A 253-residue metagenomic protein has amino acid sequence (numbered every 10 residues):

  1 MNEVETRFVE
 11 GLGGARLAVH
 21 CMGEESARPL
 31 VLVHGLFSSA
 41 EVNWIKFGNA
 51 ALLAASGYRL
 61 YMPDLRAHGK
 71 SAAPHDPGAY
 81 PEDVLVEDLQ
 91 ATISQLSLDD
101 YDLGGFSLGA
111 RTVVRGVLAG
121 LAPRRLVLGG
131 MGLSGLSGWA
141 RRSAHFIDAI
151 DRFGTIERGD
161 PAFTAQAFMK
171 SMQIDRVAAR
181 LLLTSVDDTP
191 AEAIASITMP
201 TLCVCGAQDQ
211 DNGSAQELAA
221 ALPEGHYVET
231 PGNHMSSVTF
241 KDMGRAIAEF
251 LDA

Functional and structural regions predicted by a protein language model:
A27-G35: Short beta-strand element of the alpha/beta-hydrolase
F37-A50: The serine-hydrolase catalytic nucleophile loop
L53-A72: Conserved alpha/beta-hydrolase
D83-Y101: Conserved acidic catalytic loop of the alpha/beta-hydrolase fold
R111-F153: Flexible "cap/lid" loop of the alpha/beta hydrolase fold
A165-P190: Hydrophobic, aromatic-rich cap/lid helix
I197, C203-C205: Short beta-strand/loop motif that positions the catalytic acidic residue of the alpha/beta-hydrolase fold
N233-R245: Catalytic histidine-centered segment of alpha/beta-hydrolase-like enzymes
